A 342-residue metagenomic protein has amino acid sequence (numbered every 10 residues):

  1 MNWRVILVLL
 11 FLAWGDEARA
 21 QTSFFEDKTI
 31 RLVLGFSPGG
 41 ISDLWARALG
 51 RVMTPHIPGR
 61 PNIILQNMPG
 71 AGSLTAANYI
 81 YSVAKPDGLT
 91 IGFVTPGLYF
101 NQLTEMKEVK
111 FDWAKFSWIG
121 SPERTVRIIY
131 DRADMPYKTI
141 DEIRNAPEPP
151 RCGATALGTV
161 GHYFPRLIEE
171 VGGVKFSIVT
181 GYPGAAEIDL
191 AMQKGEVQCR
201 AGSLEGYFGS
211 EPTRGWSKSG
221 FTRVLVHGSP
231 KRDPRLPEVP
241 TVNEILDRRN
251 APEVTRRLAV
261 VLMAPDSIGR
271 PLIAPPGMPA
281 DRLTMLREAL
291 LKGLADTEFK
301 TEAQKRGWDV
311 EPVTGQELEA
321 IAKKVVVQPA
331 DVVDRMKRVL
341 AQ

Functional and structural regions predicted by a protein language model:
W14-A20: Sec/Tat signal peptide C-region and signal peptidase I cleavage site
D27-K28, K218, D247-R248, S267 (+1 more regions): An extracytoplasmic/periplasmic, membrane-proximal ligand-sensing/linker region
K28-S37, I63-L65, T90-I91, P149-A154: Short, well-ordered beta-strand elements
L32-R47, P69-G72, G153-V160: Extracytoplasmic "Venus flytrap"
P55-R60, Y79-T90, L98-Q198, D247-R257 (+1 more regions): Hinge/capping helix and adjacent helix->loop/strand transition within the periplasmic-binding protein
M68-A76, V179-K194, E205-G209, Q316: Short helix-initiation/N-cap motifs at beta->coil->alpha
P96-E108, H162, R166-V171, K194 (+1 more regions): A ligand-binding cleft/hinge motif common to bilobed small-molecule-binding domains
